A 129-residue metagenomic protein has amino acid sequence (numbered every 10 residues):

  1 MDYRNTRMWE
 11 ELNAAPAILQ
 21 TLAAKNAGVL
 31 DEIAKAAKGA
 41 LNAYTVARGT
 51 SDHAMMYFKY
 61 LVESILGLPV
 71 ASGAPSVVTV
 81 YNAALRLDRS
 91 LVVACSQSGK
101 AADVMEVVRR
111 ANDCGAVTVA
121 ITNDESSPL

Functional and structural regions predicted by a protein language model:
M1-G39: Cofactor-/ligand-binding subdomain signature composed of acidic, glycine-rich, tryptophan-containing flexible loops
K38-L129: Glycine-rich phosphate-binding loops that contact phosphosugars or nucleotide phosphates
